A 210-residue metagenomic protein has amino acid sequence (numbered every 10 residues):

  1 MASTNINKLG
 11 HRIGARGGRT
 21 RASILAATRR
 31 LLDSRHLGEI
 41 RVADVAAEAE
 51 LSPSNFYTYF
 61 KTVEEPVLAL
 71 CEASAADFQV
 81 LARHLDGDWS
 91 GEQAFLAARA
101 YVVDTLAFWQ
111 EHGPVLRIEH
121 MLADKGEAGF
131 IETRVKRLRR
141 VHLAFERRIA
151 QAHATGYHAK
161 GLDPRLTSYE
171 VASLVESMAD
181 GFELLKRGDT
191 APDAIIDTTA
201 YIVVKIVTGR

Functional and structural regions predicted by a protein language model:
M1-R19, Y157, L184: N-terminal intrinsically disordered/low-complexity leader segments
K8, L70-A97, L116, E146: Amphipathic alpha-helical linker/stalk segments
R19, S23, L31-E65, A69: Helix-turn-helix
I24-L32, S74, F78, T105: Short hydrophobic clusters on alpha-helical segments that form packing/core surfaces in small helical domains
D33-L37, R83-S90, M121-D124, A150-Y157 (+2 more regions): Short, flexible helix-adjacent loops and helix caps
A69, R83-E111, P164-V171, I196: Hydrophobic alpha-helical connector segments
A76-R83, F108-E111, I118-M121, A128-A154 (+4 more regions): Amphipathic alpha-helical packing segments from all-alpha helical-bundle domains
